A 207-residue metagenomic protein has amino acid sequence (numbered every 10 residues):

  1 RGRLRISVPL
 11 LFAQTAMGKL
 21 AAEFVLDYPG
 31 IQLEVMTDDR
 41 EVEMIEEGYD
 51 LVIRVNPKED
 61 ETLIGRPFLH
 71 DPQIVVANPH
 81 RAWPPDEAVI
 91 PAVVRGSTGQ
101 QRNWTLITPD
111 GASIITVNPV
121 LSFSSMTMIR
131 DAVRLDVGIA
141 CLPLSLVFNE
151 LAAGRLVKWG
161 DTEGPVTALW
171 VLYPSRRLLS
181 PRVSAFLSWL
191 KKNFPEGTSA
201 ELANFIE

Functional and structural regions predicted by a protein language model:
G2-E61, A203-E207: Central regulatory/effector-binding core of bacterial HTH transcription factors
L33-T37, V94, I115-S125, T162: Short beta-strand-to-loop elements that line the ligand-binding cleft of bilobed periplasmic-binding protein-like
E47, K58-E59, R66-V76, E87 (+2 more regions): Short Pro/Gly-enriched coil loops immediately N-terminal to beta-strands
L51-R54, G138-L142: Paired acidic/hydrophobic, glycine-rich loop segments that form the ligand-binding mouth/hinge of periplasmic-binding
E59-E61, H80-P85, R176-P181: Short helix-loop capping/hinge motifs at secondary-structure junctions, enriched in acidic/polar residues
Q73-V76, R81-I107: Short loop->beta-strand "edge-of-pocket" segments that line small-molecule binding or catalytic clefts across diverse
E87, D131-D136, L151: Hydrophobic residues within well-ordered alpha-helices
L144-A153, V157, T162-E207: C-terminal effector-binding regulatory domain of bacterial HTH transcription factors
